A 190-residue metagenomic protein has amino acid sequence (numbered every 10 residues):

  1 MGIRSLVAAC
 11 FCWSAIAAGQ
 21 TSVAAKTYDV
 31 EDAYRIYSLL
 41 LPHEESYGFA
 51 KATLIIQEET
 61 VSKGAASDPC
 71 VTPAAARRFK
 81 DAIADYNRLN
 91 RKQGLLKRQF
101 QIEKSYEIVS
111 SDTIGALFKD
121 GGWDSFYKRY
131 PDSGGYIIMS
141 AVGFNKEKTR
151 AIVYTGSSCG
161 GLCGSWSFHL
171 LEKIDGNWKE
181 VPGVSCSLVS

Functional and structural regions predicted by a protein language model:
M1-V7: Bacterial N-terminal signal peptides that target proteins for export
L6, A151, H169: A broad, low-specificity signal marking well-ordered, structured residues that form hydrophobic/aromatic
C10-G19: Hydrophobic h-region of N-terminal signal peptides that target proteins for export in Gram-negative bacteria
G19-R150, G156-S165, C186-S190: Flexible low-complexity loop/turn motifs enriched in small/helix-breaking residues
L170-V189: Short beta-strand edge/turn micro-motifs at domain boundaries
